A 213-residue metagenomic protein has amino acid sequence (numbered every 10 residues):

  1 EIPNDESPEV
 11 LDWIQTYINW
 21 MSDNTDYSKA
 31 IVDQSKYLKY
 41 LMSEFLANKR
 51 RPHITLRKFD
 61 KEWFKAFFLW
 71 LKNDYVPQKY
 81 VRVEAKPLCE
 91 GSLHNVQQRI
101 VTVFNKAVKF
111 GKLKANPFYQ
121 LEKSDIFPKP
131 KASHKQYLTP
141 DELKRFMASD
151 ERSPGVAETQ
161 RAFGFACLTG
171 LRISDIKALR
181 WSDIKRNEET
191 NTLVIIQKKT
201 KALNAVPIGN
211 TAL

Functional and structural regions predicted by a protein language model:
E1: Short, surface-exposed polybasic/aromatic micro-patch for ligand or macromolecular engagement
N4-Y40, P52: Short, aromatic/basic-rich helix-turn unit that serves as a nucleic-acid recognition element
V10, I31-L38, D60, S92 (+3 more regions): Hydrophobic (often cysteine-bearing) scaffold residues that line and stabilize catalytic clefts of nucleotide/cofactor
N19-M21, L46-N48, A66-V81, S124-I126 (+2 more regions): Short regulatory "switch" loops immediately downstream of catalytic or recognition motifs within protein catalytic
T25, I54-R57, K86, G111 (+2 more regions): Helix-turn-helix-type domain boundary/helix-start signal
K36-N48, P52-I54, E62, N73-Q120 (+1 more regions): N-terminal DNA-binding recognition helix of tyrosine site-specific recombinases/integrases
K86-Q98, K109, L113-I173, K177 (+1 more regions): Basic, Lys/Arg- and aromatic-enriched nucleic-acid-binding interface segment
Q120-D125, E142, A178-L213: Conserved tyrosine-mediated DNA breakage-rejoining catalytic core shared by Y-recombinases
